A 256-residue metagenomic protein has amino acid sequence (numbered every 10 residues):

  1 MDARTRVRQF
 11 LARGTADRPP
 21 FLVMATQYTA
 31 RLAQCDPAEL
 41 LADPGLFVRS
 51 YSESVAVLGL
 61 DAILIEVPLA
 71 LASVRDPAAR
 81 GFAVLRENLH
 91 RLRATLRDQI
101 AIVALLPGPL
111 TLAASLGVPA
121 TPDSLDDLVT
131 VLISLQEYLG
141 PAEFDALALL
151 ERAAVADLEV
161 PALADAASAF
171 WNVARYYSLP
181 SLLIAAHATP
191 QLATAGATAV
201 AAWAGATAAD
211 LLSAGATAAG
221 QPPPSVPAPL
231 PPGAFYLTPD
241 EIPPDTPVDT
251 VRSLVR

Functional and structural regions predicted by a protein language model:
R13-L40, D98-D123: N-terminal small/glycine-rich loop or linker at the start of catalytic domains across soluble metabolic enzymes
A33-S50, S115-T130, G220-P224: Active-site mouth loops of central-metabolism enzymes
D36-L41, D76-R80, G117-D126, A154-D165: Glycine-rich tight-turn/loop motif centered on a GG-T
G45-A70, S134-A146, V173, T194-A197: Catalytic domains of carbohydrate-active enzymes, especially glycoside hydrolases
A62-A83, E143-P161, P239-E241: Glycine-rich, proline-tolerant flexible connector loops at the mouths of alpha/beta enzymes
S73-P141: Active-site-proximal, glycine-rich beta->alpha crossover segments in alpha/beta enzymes that shape flexible
P77-A101, L158-A188: Alpha-helix-loop-beta-strand connector modules within alpha/beta enzyme cores
L179-R256: Catalytic-face loop-and-helix region of soluble metabolic enzyme cores
